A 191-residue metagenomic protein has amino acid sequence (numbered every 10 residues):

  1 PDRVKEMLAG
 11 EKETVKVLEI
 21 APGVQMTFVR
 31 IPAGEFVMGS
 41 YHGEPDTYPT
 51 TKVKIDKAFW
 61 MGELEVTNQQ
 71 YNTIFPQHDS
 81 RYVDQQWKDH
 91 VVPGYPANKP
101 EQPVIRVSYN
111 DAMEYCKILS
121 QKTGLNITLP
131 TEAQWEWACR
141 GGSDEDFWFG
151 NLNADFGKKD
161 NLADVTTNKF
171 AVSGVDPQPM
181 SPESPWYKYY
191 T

Functional and structural regions predicted by a protein language model:
P1-L18: N-terminal pre-domain segments of enzymes
E11, M26-F28, I127: Short glycine-aromatic motifs
V17-Y82, V107-N110, A138: A short glycine-rich, aromatic-capped structural motif
V37, Y41-H42, D89, P93-N98 (+1 more regions): Functional-site microenvironments in short loops/helix caps that host divalent-cation chemistry
V83-D84, D89: Histidine- and aromatic-enriched segments that form or immediately flank copper-ligand environments
